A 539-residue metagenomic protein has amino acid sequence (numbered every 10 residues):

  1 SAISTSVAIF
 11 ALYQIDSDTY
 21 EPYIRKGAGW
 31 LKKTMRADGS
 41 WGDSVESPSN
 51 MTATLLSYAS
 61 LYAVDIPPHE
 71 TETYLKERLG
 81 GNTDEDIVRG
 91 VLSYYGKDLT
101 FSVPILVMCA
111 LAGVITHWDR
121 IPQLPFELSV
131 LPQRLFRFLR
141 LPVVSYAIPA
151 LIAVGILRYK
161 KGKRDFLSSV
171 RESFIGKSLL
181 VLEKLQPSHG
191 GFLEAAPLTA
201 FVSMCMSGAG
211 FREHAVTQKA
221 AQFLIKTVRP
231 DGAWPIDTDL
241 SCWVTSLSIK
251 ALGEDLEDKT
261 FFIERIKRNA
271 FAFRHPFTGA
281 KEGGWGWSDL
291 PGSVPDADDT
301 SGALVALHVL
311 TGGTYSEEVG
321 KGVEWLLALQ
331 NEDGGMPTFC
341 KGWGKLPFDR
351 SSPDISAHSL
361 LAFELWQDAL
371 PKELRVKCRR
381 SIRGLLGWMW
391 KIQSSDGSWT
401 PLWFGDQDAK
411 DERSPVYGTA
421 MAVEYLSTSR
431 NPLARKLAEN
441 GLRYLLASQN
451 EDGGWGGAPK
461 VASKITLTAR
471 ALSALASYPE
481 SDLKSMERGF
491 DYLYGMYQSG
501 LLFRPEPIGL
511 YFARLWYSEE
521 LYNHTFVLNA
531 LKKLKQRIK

Functional and structural regions predicted by a protein language model:
S1-K26, A37-T73, E77-R164, S188-K219 (+6 more regions): An alpha-helical repeat/solenoid feature that recognizes helix-turn-helix modules
L31: Positively charged
V170-L185: Edge strands and adjacent loops of beta-rich recognition modules
Q218-R229: Surface-exposed extracellular loop regions of Gram-negative outer-membrane beta-barrel proteins
